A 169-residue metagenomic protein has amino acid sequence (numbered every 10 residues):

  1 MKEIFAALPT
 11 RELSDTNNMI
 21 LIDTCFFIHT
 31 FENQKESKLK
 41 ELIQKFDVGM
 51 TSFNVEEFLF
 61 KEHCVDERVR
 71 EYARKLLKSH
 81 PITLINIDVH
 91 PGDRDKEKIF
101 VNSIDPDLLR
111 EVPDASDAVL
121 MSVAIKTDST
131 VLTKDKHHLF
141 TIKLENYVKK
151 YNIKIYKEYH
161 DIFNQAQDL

Functional and structural regions predicted by a protein language model:
M1-E36, M50: Metal-dependent nucleic-acid phosphoesterase active-site entry motif
M1-L8, M50-T51, I125, T130 (+1 more regions): Acidic, PIN/NYN-like endoribonuclease modules and their adjacent C-terminal/linker elements
K2, N86-K136, I142-K143: Active-site neighborhoods of divalent-metal-dependent phosphate/nucleic-acid chemistry enzymes
D15-N17, K45, K126-D128: A general structural motif
I22, K38-E71, K75, N86: PIN/NYN-family metal-dependent endoribonuclease catalytic core
F27, V55-F58, H138-L139: A generic structural signal for short hydrophobic patches within well-formed alpha-helices
F31-Q34, L59-E62, I142-L144: A short acidic (Asp/Glu
V65-L77, F140-K149: Short, aromatic/basic amphipathic alpha-helical patches
